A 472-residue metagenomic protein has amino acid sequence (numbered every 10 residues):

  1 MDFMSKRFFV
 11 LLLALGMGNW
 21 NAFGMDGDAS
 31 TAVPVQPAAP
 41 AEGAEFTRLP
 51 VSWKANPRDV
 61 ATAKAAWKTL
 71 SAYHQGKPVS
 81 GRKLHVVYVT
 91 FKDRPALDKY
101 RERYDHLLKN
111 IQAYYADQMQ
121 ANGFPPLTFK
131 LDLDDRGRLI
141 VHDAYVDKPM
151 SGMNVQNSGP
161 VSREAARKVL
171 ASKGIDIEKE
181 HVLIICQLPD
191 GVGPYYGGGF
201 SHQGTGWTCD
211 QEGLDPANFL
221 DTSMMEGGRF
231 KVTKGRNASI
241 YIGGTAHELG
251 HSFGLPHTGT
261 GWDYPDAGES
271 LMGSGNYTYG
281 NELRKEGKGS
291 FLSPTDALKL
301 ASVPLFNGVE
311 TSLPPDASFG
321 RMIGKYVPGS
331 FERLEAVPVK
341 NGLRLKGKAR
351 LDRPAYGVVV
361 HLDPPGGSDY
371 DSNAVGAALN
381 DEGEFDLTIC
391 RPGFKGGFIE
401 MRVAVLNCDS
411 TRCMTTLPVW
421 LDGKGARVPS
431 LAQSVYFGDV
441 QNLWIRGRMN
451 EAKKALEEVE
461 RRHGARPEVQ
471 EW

Functional and structural regions predicted by a protein language model:
V10-N19: Bacterial N-terminal signal peptides
P40-H202, I240, N373-N380, C390-P392 (+2 more regions): Propeptide-to-catalytic entry region of secreted or membrane-anchored zinc metalloproteases
P50-A63, S71-A72, G235-A238, T258-T388 (+5 more regions): Replace "(M1/M4/M9/M12/WLM)" with "(e.g., M1/M4/M8/M9/M12/M26/WLM)" and add "not limited to" to clarify scope
L220-T245: Short pre-active-site segment immediately N-terminal to the catalytic Zn-binding motif
I240-P256: Active-site recognition of the HExxH zinc-binding catalytic motif
S410-G438, N442: Short beta-strand elements
V459-R462: Alpha-helical solenoid scaffolds that mediate protein-protein interactions, centered on TPR/SEL1-like repeats but also
